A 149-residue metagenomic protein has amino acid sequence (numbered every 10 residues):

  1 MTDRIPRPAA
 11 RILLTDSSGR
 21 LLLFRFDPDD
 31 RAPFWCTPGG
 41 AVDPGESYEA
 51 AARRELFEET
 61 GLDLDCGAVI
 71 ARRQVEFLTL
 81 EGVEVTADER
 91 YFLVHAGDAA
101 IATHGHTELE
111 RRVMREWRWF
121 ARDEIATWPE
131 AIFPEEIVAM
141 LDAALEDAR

Functional and structural regions predicted by a protein language model:
M1-L21, A41-P44, E89: Conserved N-terminal beta-strand and adjoining loop/helix that marks the start of the Nudix/MutT-like hydrolase domain
P6, W35, W117-F120: Tryptophan-centric aromatic hotspots in well-structured domains and transmembrane helices
L14-S17, F26, V94-A96: Active-site beta-strand termini and strand-to-loop segments that position acidic
R20-E58: Conserved Nudix-box catalytic region and its N-terminal flanking loop in Nudix hydrolases and closely related
V42-D65, R73-E130: Unchanged
P129-R149: Charged phosphate-binding loop/patch that engages nucleotide di/tri-phosphates or the phosphate backbone of nucleic
